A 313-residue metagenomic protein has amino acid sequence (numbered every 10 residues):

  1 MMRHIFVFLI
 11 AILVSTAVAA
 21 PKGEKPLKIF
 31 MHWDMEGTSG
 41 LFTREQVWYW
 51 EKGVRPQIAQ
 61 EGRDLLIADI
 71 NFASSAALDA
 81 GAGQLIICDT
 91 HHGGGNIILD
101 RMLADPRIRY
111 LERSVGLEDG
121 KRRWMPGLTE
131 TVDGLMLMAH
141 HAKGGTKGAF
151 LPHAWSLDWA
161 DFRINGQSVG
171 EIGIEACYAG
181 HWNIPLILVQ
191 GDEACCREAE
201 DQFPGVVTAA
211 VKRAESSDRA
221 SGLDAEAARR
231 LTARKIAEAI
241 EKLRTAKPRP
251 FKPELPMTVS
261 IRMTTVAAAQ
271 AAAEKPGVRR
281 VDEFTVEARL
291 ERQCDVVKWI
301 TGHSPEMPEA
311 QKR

Functional and structural regions predicted by a protein language model:
H4-T16: Bacterial N-terminal signal peptides
A17-G23: Boundary at the C-terminal end of the N-terminal hydrophobic targeting segment
G40-I70, F203, T208-V211: A short alpha/beta connector and helix-capping loop motif
G53, Q57-C88, G94-L99, K235-K242: Alpha/propeptide regions of enzymes that mature by internal proteolysis
L85, A228-R313: C-terminal accessory domains and tails appended to enzymatic cores
A104-P126: A glycine-rich helix N-cap at a beta->alpha junction
L117-G120, S156-W182, G191: Active-site glycine-rich loop that binds ribose-phosphate moieties when present
Y178-L186, Q190-I240: Active-site rim beta-loop-alpha module in soluble metabolic enzymes
